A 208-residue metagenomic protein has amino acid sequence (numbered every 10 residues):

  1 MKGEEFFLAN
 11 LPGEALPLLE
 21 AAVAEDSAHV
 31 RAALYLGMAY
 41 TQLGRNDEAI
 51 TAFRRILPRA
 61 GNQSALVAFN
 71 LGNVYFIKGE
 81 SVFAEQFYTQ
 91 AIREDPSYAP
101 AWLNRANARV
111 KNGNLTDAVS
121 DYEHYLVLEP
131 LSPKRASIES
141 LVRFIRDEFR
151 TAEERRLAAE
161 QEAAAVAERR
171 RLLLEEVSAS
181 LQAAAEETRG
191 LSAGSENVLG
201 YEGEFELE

Functional and structural regions predicted by a protein language model:
Y35, F69-N70, N104, I138-L141: Canonical tetratricopeptide repeat
V110-R150, E160-E162: TPR/TPR-like (Sel1-like) alpha-helical repeat modules
